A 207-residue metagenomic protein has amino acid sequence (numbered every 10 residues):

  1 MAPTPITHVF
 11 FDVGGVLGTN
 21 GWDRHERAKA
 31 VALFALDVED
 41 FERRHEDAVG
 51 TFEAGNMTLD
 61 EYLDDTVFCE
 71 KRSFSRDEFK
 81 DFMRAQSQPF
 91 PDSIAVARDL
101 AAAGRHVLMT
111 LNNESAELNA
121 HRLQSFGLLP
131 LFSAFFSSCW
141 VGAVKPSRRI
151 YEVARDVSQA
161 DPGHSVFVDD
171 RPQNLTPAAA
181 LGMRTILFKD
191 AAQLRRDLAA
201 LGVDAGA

Functional and structural regions predicted by a protein language model:
M1-P5, V9-F11, S115-A207: Asp-based, Mg2+/Mn2+-dependent phosphohydrolase catalytic module
A2-R44, C69: Active-site neighborhood of HAD-like aspartate-dependent phosphohydrolases
P5, F68, D77-M109, A120 (+1 more regions): Short, acidic loop-to-helix structural element flanking the phosphoryl-transfer center in phosphate-processing enzymes
D12-G15, G55, L100, T110 (+2 more regions): Generic structural signal for small/hydrophobic residues in well-ordered secondary structure, especially within
F34-H45, K71-D81, V203-A207: Short, surface-exposed acidic
G50-K80: A metal-dependent, Asp-based hydrolase signature
M109-T110, F167: Structural beta-sheet core signal
